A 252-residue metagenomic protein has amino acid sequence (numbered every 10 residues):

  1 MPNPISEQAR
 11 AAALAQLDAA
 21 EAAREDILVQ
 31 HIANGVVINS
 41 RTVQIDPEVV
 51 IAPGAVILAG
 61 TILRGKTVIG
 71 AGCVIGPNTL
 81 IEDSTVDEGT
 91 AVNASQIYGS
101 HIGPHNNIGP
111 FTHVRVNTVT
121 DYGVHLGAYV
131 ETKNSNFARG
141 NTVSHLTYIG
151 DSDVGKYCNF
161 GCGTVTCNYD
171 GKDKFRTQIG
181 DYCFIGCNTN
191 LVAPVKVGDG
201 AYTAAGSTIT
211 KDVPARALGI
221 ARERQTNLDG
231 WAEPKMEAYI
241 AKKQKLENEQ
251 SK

Functional and structural regions predicted by a protein language model:
M1-T42, D46-V49, G54, A215-K252: Terminal amphipathic alpha-helical/low-complexity segments used for targeting or macromolecular assembly
A9, V92-K252: Glycine-rich hexapeptide-repeat left-handed beta-helix
A15-L17, A23-R24, G35-V36, R41-T42 (+9 more regions): A short linear-motif detector with a strong N-terminal bias
A22-H31, D83, S152, A205-S207: Intrinsically disordered, low-complexity boundary segments flanking structured domains
V43, V50-L126: Acidic, glycine-rich loop-and-beta core segments that form the ion-binding/anion-interacting portion of active sites
